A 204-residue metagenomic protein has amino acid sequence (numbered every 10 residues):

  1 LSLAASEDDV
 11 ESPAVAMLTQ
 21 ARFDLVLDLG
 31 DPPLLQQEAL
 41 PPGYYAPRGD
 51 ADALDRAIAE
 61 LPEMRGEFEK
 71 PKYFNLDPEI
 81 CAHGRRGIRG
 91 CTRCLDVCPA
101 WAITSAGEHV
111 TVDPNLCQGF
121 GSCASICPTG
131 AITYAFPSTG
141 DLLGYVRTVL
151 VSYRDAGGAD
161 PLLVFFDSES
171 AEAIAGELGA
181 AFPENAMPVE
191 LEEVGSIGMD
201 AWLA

Functional and structural regions predicted by a protein language model:
L1-V97, W101, R154-G176, V189-E192 (+1 more regions): Ferredoxin-type iron-sulfur electron-transfer modules and their immediate structural context
P13, S105, T148-V151: Glycine-rich, charged/polar anion/phosphate-binding loops that engage phosphate groups from diverse ligands
F74, R89-D113, Q118, S122-G140: Iron-sulfur cluster-binding cysteine motifs and their immediate structural context in ferredoxin-like electron-transfer
Y134-D155: A contiguous, basic/glycine-rich beta-loop/short-helix subdomain that forms a polymer-engagement track
E177-M187: Short helix-loop-beta junction
G195-L203: A short, acidic, amphipathic alpha-helical segment used as a generic capping/interface helix at domain edges
